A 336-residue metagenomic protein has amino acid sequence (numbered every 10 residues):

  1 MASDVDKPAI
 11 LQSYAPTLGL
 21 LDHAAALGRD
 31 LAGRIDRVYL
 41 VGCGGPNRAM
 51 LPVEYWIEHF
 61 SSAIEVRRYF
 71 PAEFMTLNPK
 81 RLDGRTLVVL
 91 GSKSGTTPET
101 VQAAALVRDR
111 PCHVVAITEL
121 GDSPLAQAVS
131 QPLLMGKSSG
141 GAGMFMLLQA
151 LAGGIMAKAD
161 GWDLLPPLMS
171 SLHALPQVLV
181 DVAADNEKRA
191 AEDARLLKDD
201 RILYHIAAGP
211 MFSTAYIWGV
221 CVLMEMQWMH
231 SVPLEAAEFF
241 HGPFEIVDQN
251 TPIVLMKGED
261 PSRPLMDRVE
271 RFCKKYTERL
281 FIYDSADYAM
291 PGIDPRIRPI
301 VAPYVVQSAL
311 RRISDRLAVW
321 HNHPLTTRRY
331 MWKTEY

Functional and structural regions predicted by a protein language model:
A2-R37, S139-G140, L147, G153-A236 (+3 more regions): Active-site phosphate/pyrophosphate-binding segments
G33-P166, S171, M256-F281: Glycine-rich phosphate-binding loops that contact phosphosugars or nucleotide phosphates
R68-F70, E119, H230-E238, L280-A289: A generic structural motif
P79, A215-W218, P243-E245, M266-D267 (+1 more regions): Short, well-ordered secondary-structure micro-motifs
T86-L87, H241, P252: Short SAM/SAH-binding signature in class I
T118-P176, A286-D287, I293-Y336: Short alpha-helices
D248-W320: C-terminal active-site/capping subdomain that shapes the small-molecule cofactor and substrate pocket of enzyme
